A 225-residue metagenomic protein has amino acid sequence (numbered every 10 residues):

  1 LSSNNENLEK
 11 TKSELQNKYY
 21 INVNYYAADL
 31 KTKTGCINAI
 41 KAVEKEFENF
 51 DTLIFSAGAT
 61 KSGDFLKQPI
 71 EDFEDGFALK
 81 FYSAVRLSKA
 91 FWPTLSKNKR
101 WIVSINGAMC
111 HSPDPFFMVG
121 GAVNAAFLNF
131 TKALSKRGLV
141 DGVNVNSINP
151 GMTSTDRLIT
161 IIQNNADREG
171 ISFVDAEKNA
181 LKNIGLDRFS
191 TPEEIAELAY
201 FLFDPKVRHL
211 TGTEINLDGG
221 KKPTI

Functional and structural regions predicted by a protein language model:
N5-E6, A27-A39, I70: The beta1-alpha1 cofactor-binding region of Rossmann-like NAD(H)/NADP(H)-dependent oxidoreductases
S56-K61, G220: Conserved NAD(P)H cofactor-binding loop of Rossmann-fold oxidoreductase domains
D64-F65, P69-F77, A180: Substrate-binding pocket helix/loop in short-chain dehydrogenase/reductase
P93, K136-R137, R208: Alpha-helical segment proximal to the catalytic Tyr-Lys
W101-V140, G151-T153: Catalytic loop of short-chain dehydrogenase/reductase
L139, N144, L210-G212: Short, small/polar-rich loop/turn modules that mediate ligand/substrate recognition or access, typified
Y200, V207, T211-I225: Short C-terminal tail/terminal secondary-structure segment of NAD(P)H-dependent dehydrogenase/reductase domains
